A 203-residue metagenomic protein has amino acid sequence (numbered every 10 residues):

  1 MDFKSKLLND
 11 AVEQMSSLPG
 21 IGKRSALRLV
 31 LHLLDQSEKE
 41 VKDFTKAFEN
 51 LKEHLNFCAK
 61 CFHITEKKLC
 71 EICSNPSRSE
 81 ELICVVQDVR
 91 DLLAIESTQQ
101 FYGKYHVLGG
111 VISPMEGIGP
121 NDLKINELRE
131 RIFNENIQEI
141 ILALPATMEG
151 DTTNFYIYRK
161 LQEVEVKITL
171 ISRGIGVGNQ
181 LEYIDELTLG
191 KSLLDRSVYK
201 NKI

Functional and structural regions predicted by a protein language model:
D2-L8, S17, V30-L92: Cys/His-rich Zn2+-binding cysteine-cluster or related metal-binding knuckle/ribbon modules and their
S16, L34, E49, E66 (+7 more regions): Signal for well-folded cores of large energy- and translation-related assemblies
P19, E38, L51, H63 (+3 more regions): Conserved phosphate/pyrophosphate-binding and hydrolysis machinery centered on Walker-type P-loop NTPases, extending
A26, N75-I141: Extended interfacial segments that mediate partner engagement and assembly in macromolecular machines
L27-H32, L181: Short hydrophobic alpha-helical segments that form membrane-spanning helices or hydrophobic packing faces of helical
E40, T45-F48, A59-K60, E71-N75 (+6 more regions): Core recognition of P-loop NTPase motor domains used across DNA-transaction enzymes
R129-I203: Long C-terminal interaction/binding lobes of large macromolecular proteins
